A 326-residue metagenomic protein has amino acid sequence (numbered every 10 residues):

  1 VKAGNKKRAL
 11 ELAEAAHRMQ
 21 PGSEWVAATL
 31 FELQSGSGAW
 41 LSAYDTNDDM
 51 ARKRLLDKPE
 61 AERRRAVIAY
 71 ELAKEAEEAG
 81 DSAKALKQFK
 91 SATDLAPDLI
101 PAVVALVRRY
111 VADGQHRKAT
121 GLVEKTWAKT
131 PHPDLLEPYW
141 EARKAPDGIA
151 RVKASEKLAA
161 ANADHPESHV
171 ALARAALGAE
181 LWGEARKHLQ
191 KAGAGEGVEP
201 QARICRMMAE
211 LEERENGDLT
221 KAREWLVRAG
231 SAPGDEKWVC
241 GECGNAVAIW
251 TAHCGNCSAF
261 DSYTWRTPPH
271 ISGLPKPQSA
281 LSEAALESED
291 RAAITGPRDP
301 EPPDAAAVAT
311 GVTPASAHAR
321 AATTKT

Functional and structural regions predicted by a protein language model:
V1-A252, N256, Y263-P277, E283-T326: Repeat-based scaffolding regions
